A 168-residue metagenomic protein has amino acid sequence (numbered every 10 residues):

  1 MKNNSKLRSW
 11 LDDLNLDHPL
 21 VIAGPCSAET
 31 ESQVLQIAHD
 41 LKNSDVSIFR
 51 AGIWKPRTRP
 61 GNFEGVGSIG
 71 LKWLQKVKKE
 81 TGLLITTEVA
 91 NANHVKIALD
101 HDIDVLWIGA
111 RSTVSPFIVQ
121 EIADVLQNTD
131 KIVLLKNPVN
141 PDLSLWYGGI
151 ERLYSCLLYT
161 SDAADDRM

Functional and structural regions predicted by a protein language model:
M1-I22: N-terminal amphipathic alpha-helix/helix-capping segment at the start of soluble metabolic enzymes
L20-V34, N62, T86-E88: Active-site mouth loops of central-metabolism enzymes
P25-L35, K136-G148: Active-site glycine- and acidic-residue-rich loops that bind and position anionic ligands or nucleotide-like cofactors
D45, L99-W107, V125-I132, Y154-L158: Glycine-enriched alpha-helix->loop->beta-strand junction motifs that scaffold or abut catalytic
R50-S68: Glycine-rich, proline-tolerant flexible connector loops at the mouths of alpha/beta enzymes
E64-T86, V125-N128: Alpha-helix-loop-beta-strand connector modules within alpha/beta enzyme cores
L84-N91, D104-S115, I132-P141: Catalytic beta/alpha-barrel core
Y159-M168: Single conserved hydrophobic/aromatic residue that forms the stacking wall/gate of nucleotide- or nucleobase-binding
